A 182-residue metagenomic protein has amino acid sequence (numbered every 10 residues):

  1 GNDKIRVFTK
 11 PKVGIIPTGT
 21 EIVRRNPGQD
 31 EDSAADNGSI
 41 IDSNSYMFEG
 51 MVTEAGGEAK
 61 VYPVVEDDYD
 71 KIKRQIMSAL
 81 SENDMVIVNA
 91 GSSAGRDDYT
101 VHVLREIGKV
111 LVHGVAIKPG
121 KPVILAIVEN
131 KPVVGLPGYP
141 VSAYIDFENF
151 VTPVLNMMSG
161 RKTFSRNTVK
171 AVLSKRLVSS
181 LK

Functional and structural regions predicted by a protein language model:
G1-V88: Phosphate-binding glycine-rich loops and their immediate beta-loop-alpha structural context
T20-E21, G91-G95, G138: Short glycine-rich anion-binding loops that position phosphate/pyrophosphate groups of nucleotides and phosphorylated
R24-R25, S93-D98, Y144: Short glycine/serine/threonine-rich phosphate/pyrophosphate-binding segments that cradle anionic phosphate groups
K60-Y62, A90, R161-N167: Flexible, glycine/charged-enriched surface loops at secondary-structure junctions
Y62, V88-A90, H113, L136-P137: Thr-Gly-centered strand-to-loop micro-motif
D84, V88-A94, G108: Catalytic-core segments of thiol-dependent peptidases
G95-I107: Short Gly/Thr/Asp-enriched flexible loops that form oxyanion-binding sites at enzyme active sites
R105-K182: Flexible glycine/proline-rich
